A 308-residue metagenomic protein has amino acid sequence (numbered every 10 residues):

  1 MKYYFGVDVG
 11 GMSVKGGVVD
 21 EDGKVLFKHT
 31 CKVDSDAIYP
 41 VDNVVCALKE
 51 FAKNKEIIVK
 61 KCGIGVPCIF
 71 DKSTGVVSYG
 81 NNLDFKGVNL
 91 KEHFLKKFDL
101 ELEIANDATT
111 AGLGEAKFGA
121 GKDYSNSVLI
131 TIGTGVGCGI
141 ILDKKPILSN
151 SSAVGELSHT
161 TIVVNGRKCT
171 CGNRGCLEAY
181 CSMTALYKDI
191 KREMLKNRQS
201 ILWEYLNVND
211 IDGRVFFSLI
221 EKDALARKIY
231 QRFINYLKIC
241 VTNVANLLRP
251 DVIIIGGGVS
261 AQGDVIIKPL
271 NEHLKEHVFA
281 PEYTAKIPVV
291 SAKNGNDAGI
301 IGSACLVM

Functional and structural regions predicted by a protein language model:
M1-K61, D71-T74, E92-L100, K117-Y124 (+3 more regions): ATP-binding/phosphotransfer module of carbohydrate and carboxylate kinases, centering on a glycine-rich
V14-V18, V136-I141: Short beta-strand scaffold segments in enzyme catalytic cores
H29-C31, N81, N150: Short hydrophobic alpha-helix segments
G75-K86: A charged helix-plus-loop insertion that forms the helical arch/lid used to bind and gate nucleic-acid substrates
L102-N106: General beta-strand structural signal in soluble alpha/beta enzymes
A153-E156: Structural signature of FAD isoalloxazine-binding scaffolds in flavoprotein oxidoreductases
